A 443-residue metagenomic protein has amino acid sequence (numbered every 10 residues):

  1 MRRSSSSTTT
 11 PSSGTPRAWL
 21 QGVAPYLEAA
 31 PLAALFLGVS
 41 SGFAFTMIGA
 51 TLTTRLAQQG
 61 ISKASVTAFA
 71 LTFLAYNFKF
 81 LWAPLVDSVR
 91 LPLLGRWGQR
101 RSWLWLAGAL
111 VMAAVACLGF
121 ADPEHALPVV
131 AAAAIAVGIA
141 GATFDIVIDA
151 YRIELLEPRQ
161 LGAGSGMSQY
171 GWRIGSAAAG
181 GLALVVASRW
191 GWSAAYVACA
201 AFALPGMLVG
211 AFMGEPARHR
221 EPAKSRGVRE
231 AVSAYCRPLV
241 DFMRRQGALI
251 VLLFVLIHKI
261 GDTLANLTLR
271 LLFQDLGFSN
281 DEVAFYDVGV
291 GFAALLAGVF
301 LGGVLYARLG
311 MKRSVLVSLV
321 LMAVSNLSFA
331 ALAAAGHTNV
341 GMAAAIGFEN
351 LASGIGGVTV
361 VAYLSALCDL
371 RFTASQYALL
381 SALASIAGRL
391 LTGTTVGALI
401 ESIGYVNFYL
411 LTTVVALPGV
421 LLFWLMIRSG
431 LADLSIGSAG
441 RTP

Functional and structural regions predicted by a protein language model:
S13-L27, E215-I250: Juxtamembrane intracellular "pre-TM" segments in multi-pass secondary transporters
P16-Y76, L249-F254, H258-L272, L276 (+1 more regions): Helix-loop boundary and gating motifs at the non-cytosolic
L52, A142-L156, I355-D369, L379: Intracellular juxtamembrane helix-capping segments at the cytosolic ends of symmetry-related transmembrane helices
Y76-K79, G162-G181, A187, S381-T392: Glycine-rich segments within core transmembrane alpha-helices of 12-TM secondary carriers
K79-R96, A297-S314, I400-E401: Helix-to-loop junctions at the C-terminal end of transmembrane segments in multipass secondary transporters
L104-E124, V320-H337: C-terminal ends and interior cores of transmembrane alpha-helices in multi-pass membrane transporters/permeases
L106-M112, A194-F212, N407-L425: Symmetry-related core transmembrane helices of the 12-TM Major Facilitator Superfamily/SLC fold
R313-V360: C-terminal transmembrane helical hairpin of 12-TM major facilitator-type secondary transporters
